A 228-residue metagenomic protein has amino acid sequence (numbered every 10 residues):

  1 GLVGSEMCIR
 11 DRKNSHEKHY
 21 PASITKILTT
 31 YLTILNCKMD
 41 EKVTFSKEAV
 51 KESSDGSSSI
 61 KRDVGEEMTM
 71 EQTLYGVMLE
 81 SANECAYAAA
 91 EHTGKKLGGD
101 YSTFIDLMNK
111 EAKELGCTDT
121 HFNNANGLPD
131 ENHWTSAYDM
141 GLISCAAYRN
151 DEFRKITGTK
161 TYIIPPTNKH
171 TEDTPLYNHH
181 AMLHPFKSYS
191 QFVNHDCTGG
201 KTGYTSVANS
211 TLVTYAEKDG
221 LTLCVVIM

Functional and structural regions predicted by a protein language model:
S5-Y138, L142-D151: Active-site-adjacent loops and short helices of periplasmic peptidoglycan-processing enzymes
E91-M228: Penicillin-recognizing serine hydrolase domain
